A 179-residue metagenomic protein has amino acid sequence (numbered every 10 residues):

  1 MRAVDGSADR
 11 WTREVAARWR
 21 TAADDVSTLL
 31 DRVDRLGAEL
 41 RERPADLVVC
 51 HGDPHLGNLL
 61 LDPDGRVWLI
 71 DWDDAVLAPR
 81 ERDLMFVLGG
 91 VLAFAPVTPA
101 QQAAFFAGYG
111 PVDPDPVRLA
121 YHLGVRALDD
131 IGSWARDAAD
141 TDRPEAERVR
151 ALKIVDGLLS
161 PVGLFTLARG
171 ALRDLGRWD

Functional and structural regions predicted by a protein language model:
M1-H51, D174-G176: An alpha-helical support segment within catalytic cores of ATP-dependent transferases
R2-S7, V97, V117-A120, R143: Phosphate/dinucleotide-binding and metal-coordinating scaffold of catalytic cores in nucleotide-dependent enzymes
S7-R18, R66-W72, L84-G90: Short, flexible active-site loops
R10, G132-D179: ATP/Mg2+ or Mg2+-diphosphate-binding catalytic cores that bind nucleotide phosphates or diphosphates via glycine-rich
W19, V26, G124, R148-L152: Hydrophobic packing residues in well-ordered alpha-helices of helical domains and bundles
V26, P54, L61, A127-S133: Hydrophobic alpha-helical membrane segments, chiefly transmembrane helices and signal peptide h-regions, characterized
D34-M85: Active-site acidic catalytic loop and adjacent metal/ATP-binding pocket of ATP-dependent phosphoryl transfer enzymes
E81-P114, G124-D142: Active-site activation/catalytic loop segments of kinase-like enzymes and analogous catalytic loops in related
